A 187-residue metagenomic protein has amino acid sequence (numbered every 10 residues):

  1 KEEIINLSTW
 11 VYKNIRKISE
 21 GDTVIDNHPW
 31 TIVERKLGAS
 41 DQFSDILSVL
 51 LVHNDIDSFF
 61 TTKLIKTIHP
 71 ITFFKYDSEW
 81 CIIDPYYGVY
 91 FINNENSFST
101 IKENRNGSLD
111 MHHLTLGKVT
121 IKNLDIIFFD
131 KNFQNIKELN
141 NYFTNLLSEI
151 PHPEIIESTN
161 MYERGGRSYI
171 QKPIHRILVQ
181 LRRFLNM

Functional and structural regions predicted by a protein language model:
K1-R35: Secondary-structure boundary elements
L7, V11, I32-T62, T72: Cysteine-centered nucleophilic/redox motifs
E20, H53, F60, W80-C81: Short, solvent-exposed secondary-structure capping/transition elements
V49, K75-M187: His-Asp-centered catalytic microenvironments across diverse enzyme cores, prominently the transglutaminase-like
T61-L64, D84-Y86: Active-site-proximal beta-strand/loop segments in catalytic clefts of secreted hydrolases
T67-H69, S78: Short, solvent-exposed loop/turn segments at the edges of secondary structure
